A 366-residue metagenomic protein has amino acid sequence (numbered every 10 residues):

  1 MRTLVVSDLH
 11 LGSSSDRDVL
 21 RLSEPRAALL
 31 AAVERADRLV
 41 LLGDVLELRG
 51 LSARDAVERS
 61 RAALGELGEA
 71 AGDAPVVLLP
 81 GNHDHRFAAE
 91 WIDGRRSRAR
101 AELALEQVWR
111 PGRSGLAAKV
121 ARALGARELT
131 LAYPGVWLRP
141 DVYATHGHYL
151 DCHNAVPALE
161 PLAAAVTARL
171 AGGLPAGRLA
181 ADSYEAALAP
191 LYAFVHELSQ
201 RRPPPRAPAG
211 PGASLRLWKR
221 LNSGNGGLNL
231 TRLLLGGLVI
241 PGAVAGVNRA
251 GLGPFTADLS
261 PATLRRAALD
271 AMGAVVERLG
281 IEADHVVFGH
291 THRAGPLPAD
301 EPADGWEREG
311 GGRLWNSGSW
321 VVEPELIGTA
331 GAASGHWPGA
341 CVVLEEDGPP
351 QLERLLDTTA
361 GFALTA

Functional and structural regions predicted by a protein language model:
M1-A366: Extended recognition/assembly regions associated with phosphoester-bond processing machinery
